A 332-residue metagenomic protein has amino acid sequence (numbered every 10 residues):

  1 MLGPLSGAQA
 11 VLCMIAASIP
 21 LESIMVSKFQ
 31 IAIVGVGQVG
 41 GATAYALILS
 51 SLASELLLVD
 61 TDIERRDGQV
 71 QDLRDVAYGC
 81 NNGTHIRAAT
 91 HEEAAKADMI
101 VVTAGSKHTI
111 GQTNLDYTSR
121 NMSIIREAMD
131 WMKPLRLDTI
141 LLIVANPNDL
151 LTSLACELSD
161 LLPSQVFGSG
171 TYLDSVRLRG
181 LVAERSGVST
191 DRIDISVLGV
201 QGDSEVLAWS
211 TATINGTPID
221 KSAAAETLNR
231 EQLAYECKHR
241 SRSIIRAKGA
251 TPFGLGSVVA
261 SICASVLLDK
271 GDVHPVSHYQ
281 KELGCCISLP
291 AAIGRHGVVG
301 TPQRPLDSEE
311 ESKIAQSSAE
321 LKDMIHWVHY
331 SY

Functional and structural regions predicted by a protein language model:
V36-G37: Glycine-rich Rossmann-fold phosphate-binding loop(s) that bind the pyrophosphate of adenine dinucleotide cofactors
G40-G41: N-terminal Rossmann-fold NAD(P) dinucleotide-binding loop
L47: Aromatic pocket-lining residues of Rossmann-like dinucleotide-binding sites
E55, T61-A97, Q112, H329: Conserved N-terminal Rossmann-fold NAD(P) cofactor-binding segment
N81-D138: Rossmann-like NAD(P)-binding element
A104, I143-S222: Rossmann-fold dinucleotide-binding core
A183, G187-Y332: Long, compositionally biased stretches enriched for glycine and/or charged residues
